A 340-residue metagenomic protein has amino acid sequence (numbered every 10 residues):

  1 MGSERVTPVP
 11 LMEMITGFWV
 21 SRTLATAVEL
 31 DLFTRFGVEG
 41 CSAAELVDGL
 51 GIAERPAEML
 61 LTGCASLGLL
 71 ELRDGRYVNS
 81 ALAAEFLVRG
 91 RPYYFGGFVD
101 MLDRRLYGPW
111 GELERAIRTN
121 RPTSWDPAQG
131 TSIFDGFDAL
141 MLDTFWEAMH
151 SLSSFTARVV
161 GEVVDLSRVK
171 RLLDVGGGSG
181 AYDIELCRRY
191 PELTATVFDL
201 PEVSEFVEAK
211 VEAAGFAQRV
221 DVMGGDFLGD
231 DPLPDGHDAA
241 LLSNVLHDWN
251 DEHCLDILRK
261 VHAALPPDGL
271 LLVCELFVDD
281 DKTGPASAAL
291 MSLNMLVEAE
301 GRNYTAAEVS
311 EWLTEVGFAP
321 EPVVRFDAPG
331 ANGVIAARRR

Functional and structural regions predicted by a protein language model:
M1-L72, L166-S167, R171-R340: Alpha-helical subdomain
G2, P8-L30, T34-G40, D48-G49 (+1 more regions): Conserved Class I S-adenosyl-L-methionine-dependent methyltransferase catalytic core
